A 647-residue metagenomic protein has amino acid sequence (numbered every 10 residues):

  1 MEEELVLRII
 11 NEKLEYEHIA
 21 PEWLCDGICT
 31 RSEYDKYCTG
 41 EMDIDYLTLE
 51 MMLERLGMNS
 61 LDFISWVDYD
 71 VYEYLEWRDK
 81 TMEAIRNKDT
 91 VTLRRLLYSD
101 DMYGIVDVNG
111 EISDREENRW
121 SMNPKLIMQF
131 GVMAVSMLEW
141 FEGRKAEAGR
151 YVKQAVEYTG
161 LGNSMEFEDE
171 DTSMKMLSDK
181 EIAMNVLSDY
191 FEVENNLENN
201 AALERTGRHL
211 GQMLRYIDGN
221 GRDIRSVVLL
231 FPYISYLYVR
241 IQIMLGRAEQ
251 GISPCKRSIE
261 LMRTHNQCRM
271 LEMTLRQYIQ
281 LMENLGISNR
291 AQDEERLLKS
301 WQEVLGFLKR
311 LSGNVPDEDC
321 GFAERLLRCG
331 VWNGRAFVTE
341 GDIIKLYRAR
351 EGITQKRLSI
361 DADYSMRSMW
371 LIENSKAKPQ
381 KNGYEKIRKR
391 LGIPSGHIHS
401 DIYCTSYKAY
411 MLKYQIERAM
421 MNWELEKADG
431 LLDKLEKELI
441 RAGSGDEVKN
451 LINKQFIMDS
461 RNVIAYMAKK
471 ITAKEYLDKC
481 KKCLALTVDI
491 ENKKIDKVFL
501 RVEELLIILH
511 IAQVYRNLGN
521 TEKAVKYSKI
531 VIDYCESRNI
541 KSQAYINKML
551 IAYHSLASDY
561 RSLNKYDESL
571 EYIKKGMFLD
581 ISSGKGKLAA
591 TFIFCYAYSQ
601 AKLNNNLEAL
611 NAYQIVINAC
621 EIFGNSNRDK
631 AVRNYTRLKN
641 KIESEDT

Functional and structural regions predicted by a protein language model:
M1-H18, C320-E351: A short, Lys/Arg-rich alpha-helix, primarily the initiator
Y16-K36, E351-L371: Short alpha-helical DNA-recognition segment
L47-D62, Q380-I398, E643: DNA major-groove recognition helix of helix-turn-helix/homeodomain DNA-binding modules
G57-L75, G392-Y410: Short C-terminal boundary/hinge segments that cap the last helix of small helical domains
Y72-M82, P124-F141, S173-E198, V228-R240 (+5 more regions): Amphipathic alpha-helical repeat scaffolds of TPR domains
N87, E142, L197-N200, L245 (+8 more regions): Structural motif corresponding to the intra-repeat A-B loop/turn of tetratricopeptide repeats
L97-N118, K153-E166, G207-R222, C255-Q267 (+6 more regions): Amphipathic alpha-helical segments of tetratricopeptide repeats
